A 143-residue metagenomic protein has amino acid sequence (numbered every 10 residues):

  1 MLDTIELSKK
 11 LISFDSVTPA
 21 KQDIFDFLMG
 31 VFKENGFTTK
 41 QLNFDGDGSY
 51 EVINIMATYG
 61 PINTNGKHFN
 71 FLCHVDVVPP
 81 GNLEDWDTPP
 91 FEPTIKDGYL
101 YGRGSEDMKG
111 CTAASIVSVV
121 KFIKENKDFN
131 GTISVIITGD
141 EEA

Functional and structural regions predicted by a protein language model:
M1-Y101, K121-N130: Acidic/His- and Gly-rich active-site-bordering loop/insert found across diverse amide/peptide-bond hydrolases
S105: Cysteine-centered functional microenvironments
M108-A143: Acidic/histidine-rich catalytic neighborhood of metal-dependent amide-processing enzymes
